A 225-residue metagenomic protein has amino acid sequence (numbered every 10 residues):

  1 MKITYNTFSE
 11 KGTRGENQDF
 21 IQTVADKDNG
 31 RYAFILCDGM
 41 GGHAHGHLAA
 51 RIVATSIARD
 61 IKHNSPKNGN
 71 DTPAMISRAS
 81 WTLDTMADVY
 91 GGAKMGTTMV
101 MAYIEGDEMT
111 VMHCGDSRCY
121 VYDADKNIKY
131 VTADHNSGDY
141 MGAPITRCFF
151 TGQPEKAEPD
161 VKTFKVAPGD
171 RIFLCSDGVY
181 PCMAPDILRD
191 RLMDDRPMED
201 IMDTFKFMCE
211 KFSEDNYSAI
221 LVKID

Functional and structural regions predicted by a protein language model:
M1-D225: PP2C/PPM-type serine/threonine phosphatase catalytic domain
